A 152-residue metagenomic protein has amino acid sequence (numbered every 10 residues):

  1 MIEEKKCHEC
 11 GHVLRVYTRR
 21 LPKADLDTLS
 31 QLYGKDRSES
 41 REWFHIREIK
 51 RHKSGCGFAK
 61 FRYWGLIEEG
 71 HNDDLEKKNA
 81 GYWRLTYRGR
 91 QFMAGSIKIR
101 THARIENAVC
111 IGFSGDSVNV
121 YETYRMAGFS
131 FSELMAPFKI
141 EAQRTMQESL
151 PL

Functional and structural regions predicted by a protein language model:
I2-S54, I99, N107-V109, S132: Short amphipathic alpha-helical interface segments
R47-G70, N79-A80: Short amphipathic alpha-helical interaction segments
E69, A94, S149-P151: Extended charged
A80-E133: Short, amphipathic alpha-helical interaction segments positioned at domain boundaries
E122-L150: Intrinsically disordered, low-complexity, charge-dense segments enriched in Lys/Arg and Glu/Asp interspersed
